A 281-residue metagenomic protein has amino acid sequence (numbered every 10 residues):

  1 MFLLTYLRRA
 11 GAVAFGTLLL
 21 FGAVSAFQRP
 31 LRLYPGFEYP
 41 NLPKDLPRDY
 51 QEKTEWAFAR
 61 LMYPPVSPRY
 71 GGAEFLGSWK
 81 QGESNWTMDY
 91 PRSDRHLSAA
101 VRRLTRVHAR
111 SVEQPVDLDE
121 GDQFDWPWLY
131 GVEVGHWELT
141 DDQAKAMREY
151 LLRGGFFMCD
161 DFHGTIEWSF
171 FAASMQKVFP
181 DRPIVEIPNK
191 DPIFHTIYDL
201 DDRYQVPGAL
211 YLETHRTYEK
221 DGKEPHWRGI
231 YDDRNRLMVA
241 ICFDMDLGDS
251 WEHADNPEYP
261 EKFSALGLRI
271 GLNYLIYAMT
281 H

Functional and structural regions predicted by a protein language model:
M1-L7: N-terminal secretory signal peptides that target proteins for export/translocation
A10-G22: Bacterial N-terminal signal peptides
F27-W128, V134-G135, D246-D249, H253-H281: Aromatic-Pro/Gly-enriched surface loop or interdomain linker that acts as a lid/target-recognition segment
L33-P40, V66, Y70-A73, I166-G248 (+4 more regions): An acidic, glycine-rich "communication" segment
F58, Q123-W168: Short alpha-beta junction capping motif
D94, S98, A144, R148 (+2 more regions): Extracytoplasmic/secreted envelope proteins and their assembly/folding machinery, especially bacterial periplasmic
T105, G155, V178-R182, A278: A generic secondary-structure signal for well-formed alpha-helical elements
V107-D117, C159-G164, R182-K190: Surface-exposed patches in mature extracellular/periplasmic domains of secreted proteins
